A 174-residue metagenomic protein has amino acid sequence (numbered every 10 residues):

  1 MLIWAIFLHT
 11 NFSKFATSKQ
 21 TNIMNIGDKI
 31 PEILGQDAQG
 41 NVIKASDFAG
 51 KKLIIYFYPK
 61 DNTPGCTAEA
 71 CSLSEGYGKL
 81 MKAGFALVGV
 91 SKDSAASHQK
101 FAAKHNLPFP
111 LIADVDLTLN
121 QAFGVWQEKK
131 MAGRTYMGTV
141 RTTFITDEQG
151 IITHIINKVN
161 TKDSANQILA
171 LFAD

Functional and structural regions predicted by a protein language model:
F7, F12-F15: Aromatic (phenylalanine/tyrosine) cluster motif
F15-D174: Chalcogenol-based redox active-site neighborhoods
